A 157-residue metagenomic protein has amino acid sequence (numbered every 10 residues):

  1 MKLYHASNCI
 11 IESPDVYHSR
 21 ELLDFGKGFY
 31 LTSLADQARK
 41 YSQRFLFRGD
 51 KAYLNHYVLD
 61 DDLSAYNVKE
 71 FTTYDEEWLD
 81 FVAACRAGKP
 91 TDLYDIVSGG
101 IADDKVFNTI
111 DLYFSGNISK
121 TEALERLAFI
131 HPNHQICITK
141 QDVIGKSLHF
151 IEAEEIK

Functional and structural regions predicted by a protein language model:
M1-D24, Q43, N55: ADP-ribose/NAD+-binding catalytic cleft of ART/PARP-like enzymes
M1-Y4, F25-T32, F107-T109: N-terminal start-of-chain detector that recognizes signal peptides and the immediate post-cleavage beginning
I11-P14, A35-K40, N117-T121: Short amphipathic alpha-helical surface micro-motifs
R20-F45: Extended catalytic/binding region for NAD+/ADP-ribose chemistry, centered on the ART fold
L23-D24, R44-K157: Conserved NAD+-utilizing ADP-ribose enzyme module
